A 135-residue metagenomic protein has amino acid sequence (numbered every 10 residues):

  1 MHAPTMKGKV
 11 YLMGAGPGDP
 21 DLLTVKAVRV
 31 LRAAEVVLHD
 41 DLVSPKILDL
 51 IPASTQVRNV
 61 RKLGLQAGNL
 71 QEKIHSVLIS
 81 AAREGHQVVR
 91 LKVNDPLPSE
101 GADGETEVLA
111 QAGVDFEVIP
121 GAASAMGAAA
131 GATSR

Functional and structural regions predicted by a protein language model:
M1-P20, V25-A122, M126-G127: Class I S-adenosyl-L-methionine
A130-R135: Short, glycine-/small-residue-rich phosphate/pyrophosphate-handling segment
